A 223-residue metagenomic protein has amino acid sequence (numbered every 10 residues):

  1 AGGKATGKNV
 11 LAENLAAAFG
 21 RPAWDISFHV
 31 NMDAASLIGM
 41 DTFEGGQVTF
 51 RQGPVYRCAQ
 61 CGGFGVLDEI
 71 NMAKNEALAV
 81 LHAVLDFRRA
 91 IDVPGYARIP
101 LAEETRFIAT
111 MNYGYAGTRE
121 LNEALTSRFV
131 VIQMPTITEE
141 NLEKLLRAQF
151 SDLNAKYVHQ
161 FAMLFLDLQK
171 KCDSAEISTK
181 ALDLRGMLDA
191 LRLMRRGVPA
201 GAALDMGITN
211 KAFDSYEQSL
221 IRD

Functional and structural regions predicted by a protein language model:
A1-L166, D173: AAA+ P-loop NTPase catalytic core and its hallmark functional loops
T138, R147-D223: Alpha-helical lid/collar subdomain of P-loop NTPases
